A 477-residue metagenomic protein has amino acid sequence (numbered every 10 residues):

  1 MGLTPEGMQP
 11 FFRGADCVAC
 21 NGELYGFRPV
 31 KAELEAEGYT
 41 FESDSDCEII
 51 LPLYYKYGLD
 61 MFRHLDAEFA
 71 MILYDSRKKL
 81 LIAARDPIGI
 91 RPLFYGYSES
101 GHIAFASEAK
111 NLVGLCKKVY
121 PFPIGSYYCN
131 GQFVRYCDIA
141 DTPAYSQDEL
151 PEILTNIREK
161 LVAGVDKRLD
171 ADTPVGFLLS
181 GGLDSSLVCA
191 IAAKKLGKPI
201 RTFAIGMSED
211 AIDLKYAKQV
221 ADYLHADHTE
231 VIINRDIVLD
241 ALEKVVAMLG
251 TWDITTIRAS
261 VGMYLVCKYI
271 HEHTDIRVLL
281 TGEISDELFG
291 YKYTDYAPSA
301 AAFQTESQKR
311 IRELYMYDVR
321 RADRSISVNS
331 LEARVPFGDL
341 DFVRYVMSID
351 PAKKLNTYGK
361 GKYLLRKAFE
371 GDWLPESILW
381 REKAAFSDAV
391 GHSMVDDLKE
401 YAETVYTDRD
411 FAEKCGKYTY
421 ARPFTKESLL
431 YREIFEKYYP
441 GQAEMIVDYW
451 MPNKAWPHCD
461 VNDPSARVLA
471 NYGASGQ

Functional and structural regions predicted by a protein language model:
M1-T251, R277: Cysteine-centered catalytic environments shared across enzyme families
F41-E42, M61-R63, V175, E230 (+7 more regions): Short, surface-exposed helix-loop/turn micro-motifs enriched in polar/charged residues
S43-D46, L65, L150-I157, V188 (+9 more regions): Hydrophobic (often cysteine-bearing) scaffold residues that line and stabilize catalytic clefts of nucleotide/cofactor
E68, I72, D253-Y264, V405-A412: Short, basic, helix/turn surface patches
E209-H273, G290-Q304, R324-S325, S348-N356 (+1 more regions): ATP-dependent adenylate-handling ligase core
D275-T281, Y293, S299-Q477: Adenosyl-5′-phosphate
D286: Cytosolic ligand/metal-binding cores
